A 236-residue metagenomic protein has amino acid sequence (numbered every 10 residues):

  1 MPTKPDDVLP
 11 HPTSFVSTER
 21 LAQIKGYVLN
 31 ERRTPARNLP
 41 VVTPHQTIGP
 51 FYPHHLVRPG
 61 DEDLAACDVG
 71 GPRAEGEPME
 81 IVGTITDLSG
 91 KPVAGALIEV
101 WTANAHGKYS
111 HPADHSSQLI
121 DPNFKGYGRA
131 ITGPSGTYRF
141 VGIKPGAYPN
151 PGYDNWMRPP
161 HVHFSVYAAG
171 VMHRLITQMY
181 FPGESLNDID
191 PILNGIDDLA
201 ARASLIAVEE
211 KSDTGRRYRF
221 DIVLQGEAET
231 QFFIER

Functional and structural regions predicted by a protein language model:
P2-R236: Beta-strand-dominated extracellular/periplasmic modules and repeats in secreted or surface-exposed proteins
